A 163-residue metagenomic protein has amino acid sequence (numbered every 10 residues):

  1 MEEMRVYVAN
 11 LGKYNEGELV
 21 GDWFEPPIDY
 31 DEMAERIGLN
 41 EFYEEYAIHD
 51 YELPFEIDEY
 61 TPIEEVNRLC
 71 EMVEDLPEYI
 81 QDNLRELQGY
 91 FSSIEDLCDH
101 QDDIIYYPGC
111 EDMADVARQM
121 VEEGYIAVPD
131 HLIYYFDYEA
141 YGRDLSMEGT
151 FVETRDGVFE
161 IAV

Functional and structural regions predicted by a protein language model:
M1, A117-V163: Acidic, proline/glycine-rich low-complexity IDRs
M1-Y43: N-terminal ordered "arm"
V6, D22, Y46, T150 (+1 more regions): A broad, low-specificity signal marking well-ordered, structured residues that form hydrophobic/aromatic
A9-N15, Y51-L53, T154-G157, A162-V163: Short, flexible beta-strand-to-coil junctions
E16, E44-Y46, E78-Q81, Y125-P129 (+1 more regions): Residue-level signal for secondary-structure boundary elements
Y30-E95: Structured domain cores in non-transmembrane regions
H49-Y51, R85, D99, L132-I133 (+1 more regions): Short coil/turn segments at secondary-structure boundaries
L84-Y125, A140, I161-V163: Extracytoplasmic/secretory-pathway segments with low complexity and glycosylation-like composition
